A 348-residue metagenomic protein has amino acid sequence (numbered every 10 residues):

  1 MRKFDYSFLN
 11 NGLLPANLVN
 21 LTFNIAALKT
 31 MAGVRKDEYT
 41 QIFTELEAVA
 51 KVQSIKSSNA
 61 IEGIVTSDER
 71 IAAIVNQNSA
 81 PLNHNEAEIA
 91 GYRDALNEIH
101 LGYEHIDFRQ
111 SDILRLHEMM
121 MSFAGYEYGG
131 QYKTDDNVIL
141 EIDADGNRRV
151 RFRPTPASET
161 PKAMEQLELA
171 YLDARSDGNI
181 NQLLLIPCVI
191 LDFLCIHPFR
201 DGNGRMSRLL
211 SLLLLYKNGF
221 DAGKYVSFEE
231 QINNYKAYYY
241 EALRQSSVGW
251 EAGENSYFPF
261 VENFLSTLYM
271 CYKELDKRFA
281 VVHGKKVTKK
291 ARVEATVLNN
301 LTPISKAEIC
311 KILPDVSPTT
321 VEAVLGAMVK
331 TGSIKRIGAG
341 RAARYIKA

Functional and structural regions predicted by a protein language model:
M1-A348: FIC/Doc superfamily catalytic core
